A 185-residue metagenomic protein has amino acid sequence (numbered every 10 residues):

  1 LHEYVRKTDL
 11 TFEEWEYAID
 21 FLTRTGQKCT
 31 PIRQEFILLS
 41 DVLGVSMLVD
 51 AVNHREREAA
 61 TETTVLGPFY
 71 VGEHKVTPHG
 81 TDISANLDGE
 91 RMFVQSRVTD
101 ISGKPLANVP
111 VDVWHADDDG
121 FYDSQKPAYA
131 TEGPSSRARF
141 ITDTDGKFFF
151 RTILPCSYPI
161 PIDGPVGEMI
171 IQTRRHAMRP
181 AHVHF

Functional and structural regions predicted by a protein language model:
L1-H184: Beta-strand-dominated extracellular/periplasmic modules and repeats in secreted or surface-exposed proteins
